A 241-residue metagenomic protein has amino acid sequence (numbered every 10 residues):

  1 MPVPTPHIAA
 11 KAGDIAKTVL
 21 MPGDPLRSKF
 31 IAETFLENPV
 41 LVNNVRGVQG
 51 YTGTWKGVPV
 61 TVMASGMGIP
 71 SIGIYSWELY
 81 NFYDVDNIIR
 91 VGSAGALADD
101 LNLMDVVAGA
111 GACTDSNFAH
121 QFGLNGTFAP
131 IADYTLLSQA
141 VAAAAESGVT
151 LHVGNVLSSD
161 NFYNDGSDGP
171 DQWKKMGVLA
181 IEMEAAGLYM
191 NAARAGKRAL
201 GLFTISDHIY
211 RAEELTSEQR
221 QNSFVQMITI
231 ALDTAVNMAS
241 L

Functional and structural regions predicted by a protein language model:
M1-T135: Metabolite-binding pocket within alpha/beta catalytic cores that recognizes anionic/polar moieties
M21, S28, G68-I72, A129 (+6 more regions): Generic structural signal for well-ordered, non-membrane alpha-helical segments in soluble metabolic enzymes
E37-N44, G148-G154, M238-L241: Flexible, glycine/charged-enriched surface loops at secondary-structure junctions
T127-M176: Active-site rim beta-loop-alpha module in soluble metabolic enzymes
Q139-S147, N191, I230-M238: Generic non-transmembrane alpha-helical segments
S167-S206: A C-terminal functional module that forms or caps the active site or interfaces directly with catalytic machinery
I209-L241: His/Asp/Glu-rich mid-to-C-terminal helical/loop segments that flank catalytic regions of hydrolases
